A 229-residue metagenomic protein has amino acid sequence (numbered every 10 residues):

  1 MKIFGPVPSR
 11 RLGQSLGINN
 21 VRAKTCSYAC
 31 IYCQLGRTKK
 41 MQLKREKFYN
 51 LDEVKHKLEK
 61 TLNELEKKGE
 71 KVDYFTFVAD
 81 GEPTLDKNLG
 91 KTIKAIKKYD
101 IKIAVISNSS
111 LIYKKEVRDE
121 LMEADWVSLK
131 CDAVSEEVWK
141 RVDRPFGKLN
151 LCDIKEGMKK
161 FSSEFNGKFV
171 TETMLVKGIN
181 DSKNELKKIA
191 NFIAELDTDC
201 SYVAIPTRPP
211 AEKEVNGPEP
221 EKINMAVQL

Functional and structural regions predicted by a protein language model:
M1-P8: N-terminal amphipathic/basic leader segments beginning at the initiator methionine
R10-E53: Canonical Radical SAM [4Fe-4S] cluster-binding loop centered on the CxxxCxxC motif and its immediate flanking residues
R37-T76: Conserved alpha-helical substructure of the radical SAM core
V78-G81: Short, charge-patterned binding micro-sites
T84-P218: Conserved AdoMet/S-adenosylmethionine-binding subsite of the radical SAM
E221-L229: Binuclear metal-ion centers of metallo-dependent hydrolases, dominated by the metallo-beta-lactamase
